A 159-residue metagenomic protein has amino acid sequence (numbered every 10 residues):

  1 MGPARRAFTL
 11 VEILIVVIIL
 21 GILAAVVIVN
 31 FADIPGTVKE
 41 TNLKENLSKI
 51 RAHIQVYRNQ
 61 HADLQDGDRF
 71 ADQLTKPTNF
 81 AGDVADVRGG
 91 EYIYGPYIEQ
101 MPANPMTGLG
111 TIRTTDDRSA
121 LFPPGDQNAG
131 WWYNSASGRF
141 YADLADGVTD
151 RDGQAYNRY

Functional and structural regions predicted by a protein language model:
G2-P35: N-terminal single-pass transmembrane signal-anchor helix
R5, I93, A136: Short, ordered coil/turn segments that flank beta-strands lining enzyme active or ligand-binding pockets
V17, K44, R51: Conserved catalytic core of two-component sensor histidine kinases
N30-S48: Aliphatic-rich helix starts adjacent to a transmembrane/signal segment
I54-Q100: Short, glycine/small-hydrophobic-rich surface segments
T78-D86, T111-G125: Surface-exposed intrinsically disordered loops and tails
D116-Y159: Short, surface-exposed interaction loops/tails
